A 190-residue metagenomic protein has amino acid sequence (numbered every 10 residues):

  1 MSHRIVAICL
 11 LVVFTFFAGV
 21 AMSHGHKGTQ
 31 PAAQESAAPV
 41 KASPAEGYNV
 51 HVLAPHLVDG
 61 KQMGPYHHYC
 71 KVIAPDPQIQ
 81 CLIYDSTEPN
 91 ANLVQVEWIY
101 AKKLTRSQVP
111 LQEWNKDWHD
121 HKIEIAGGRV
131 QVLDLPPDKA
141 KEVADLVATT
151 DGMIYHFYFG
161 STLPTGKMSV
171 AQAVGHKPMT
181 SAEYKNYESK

Functional and structural regions predicted by a protein language model:
M1-C9: Bacterial N-terminal signal peptides that target proteins for export
R4-I5, T15, K27-T29: Aromatic-enriched hydrophobic runs in primary sequence
C9-F17: Bacterial N-terminal signal peptides
G28-Y84, E88-K190: Primary mode marks residue(s) on the alpha4-beta5-alpha5 output face of response regulator receiver
